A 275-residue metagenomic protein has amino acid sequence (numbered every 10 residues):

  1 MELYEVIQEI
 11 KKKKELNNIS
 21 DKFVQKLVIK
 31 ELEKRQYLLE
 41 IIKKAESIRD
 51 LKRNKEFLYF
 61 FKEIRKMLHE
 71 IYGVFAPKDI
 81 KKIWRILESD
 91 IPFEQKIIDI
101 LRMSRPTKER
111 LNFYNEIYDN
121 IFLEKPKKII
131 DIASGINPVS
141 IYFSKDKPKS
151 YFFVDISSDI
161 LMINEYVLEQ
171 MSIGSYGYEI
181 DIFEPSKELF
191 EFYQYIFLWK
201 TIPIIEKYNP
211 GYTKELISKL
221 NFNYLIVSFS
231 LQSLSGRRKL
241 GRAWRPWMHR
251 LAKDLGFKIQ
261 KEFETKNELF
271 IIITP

Functional and structural regions predicted by a protein language model:
K43-E124: Conserved Class I S-adenosyl-L-methionine-dependent methyltransferase catalytic core
K125-N137: Conserved class I S-adenosyl-L-methionine
G135-P148: Conserved SAM-binding loop of SAM-dependent methyltransferases across substrates and taxa, primarily the Class I
S150-D155: Conserved SAM-binding motif I beta-strand of class I
S157-D159: Conserved SAM/SAH-binding beta-strand->alpha-helix loop
M162-W199, I205: S-adenosyl-L-methionine
I204-I217: A short, conserved alpha-helix within the catalytic core of class I
N221-Q232: Conserved beta-strand signature within the Rossmann-like core of class I S-adenosyl-L-methionine
